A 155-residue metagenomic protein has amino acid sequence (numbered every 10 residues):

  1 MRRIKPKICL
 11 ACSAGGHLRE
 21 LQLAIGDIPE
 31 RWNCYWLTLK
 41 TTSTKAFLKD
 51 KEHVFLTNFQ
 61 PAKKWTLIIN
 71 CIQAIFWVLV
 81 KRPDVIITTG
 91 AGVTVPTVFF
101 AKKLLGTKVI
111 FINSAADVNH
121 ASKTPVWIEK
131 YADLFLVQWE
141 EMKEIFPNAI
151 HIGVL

Functional and structural regions predicted by a protein language model:
R2-C9: Extreme N-terminal starter segment of soluble prokaryotic enzymes
C9-L10, G16-I28, T41: Short amphipathic alpha-helix
C12-S13, W32-L67, E141-M142, I152-G153: Conserved nucleotide-sugar phosphate-binding/catalytic loop shared by glycosyltransferases and other
S13, G90-A91, I112-A116: Histidine-centered beta-alpha loop that forms part of the nucleotide-sugar donor binding/catalytic region in diverse
A62-V85: An amphipathic, basic-hydrophobic alpha-helix
V85-L104: An aromatic- and histidine-rich active-site surface loop
T107-L155: Active-site-proximal region of nucleotide-activated glycan assembly enzymes, centered on histidine/acidic-rich loops
